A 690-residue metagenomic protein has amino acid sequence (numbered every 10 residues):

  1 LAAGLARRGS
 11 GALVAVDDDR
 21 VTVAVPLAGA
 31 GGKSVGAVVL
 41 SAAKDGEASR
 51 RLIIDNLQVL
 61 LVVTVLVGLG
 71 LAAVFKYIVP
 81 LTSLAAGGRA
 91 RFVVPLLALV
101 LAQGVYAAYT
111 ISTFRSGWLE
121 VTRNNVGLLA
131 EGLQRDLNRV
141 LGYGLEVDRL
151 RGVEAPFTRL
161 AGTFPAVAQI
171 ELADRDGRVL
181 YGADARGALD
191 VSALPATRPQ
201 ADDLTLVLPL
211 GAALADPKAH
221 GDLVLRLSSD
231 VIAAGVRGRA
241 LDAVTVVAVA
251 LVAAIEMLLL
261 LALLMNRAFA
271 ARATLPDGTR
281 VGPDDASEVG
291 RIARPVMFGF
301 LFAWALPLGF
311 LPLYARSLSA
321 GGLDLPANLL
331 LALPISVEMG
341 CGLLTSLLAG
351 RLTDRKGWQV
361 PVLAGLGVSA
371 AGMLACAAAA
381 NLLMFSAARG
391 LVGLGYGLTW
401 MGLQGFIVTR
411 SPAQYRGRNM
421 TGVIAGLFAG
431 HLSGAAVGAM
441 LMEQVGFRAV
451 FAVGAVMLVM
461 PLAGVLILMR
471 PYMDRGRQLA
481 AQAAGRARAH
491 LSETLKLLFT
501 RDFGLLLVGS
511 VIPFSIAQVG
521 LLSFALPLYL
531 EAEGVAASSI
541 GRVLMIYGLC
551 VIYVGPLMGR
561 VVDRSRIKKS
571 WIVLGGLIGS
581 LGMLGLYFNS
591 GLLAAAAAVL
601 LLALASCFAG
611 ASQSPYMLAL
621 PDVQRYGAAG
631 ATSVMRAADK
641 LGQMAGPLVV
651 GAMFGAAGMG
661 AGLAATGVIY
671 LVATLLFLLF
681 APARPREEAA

Functional and structural regions predicted by a protein language model:
V39-D55, L225-D242: Helix-start (N-cap) segments at beta->loop->alpha junctions that couple sensory/regulatory domains to adjoining helices
V62-Y77, G88-S112, A254, L258-A262: Extreme N-terminal signal-anchor transmembrane helix of membrane signaling/transducer proteins, especially in bacteria
L275-G290, Y472-L507: Juxtamembrane intracellular "pre-TM" segments in multi-pass secondary transporters
M339-L347, H431-L432, G548-P556, Q643-M644: Residue-level signature of mid-helix packing/kink "hotspots" within the transmembrane helices of 12-pass Major
T345-G357, G555-R566: Helix-to-loop junctions at the C-terminal end of transmembrane segments in multipass secondary transporters
G357, A378-A380, R566, F588-S590: Helix-breaking motifs and short loop linkers at transmembrane-helix boundaries and internal kinks in secondary membrane
V360-L374, S570-L584: Structural signature of the two symmetry-related core transmembrane helices
T399-S411, A609-D622: Intracellular juxtamembrane helix-capping segments at the cytosolic ends of symmetry-related transmembrane helices
